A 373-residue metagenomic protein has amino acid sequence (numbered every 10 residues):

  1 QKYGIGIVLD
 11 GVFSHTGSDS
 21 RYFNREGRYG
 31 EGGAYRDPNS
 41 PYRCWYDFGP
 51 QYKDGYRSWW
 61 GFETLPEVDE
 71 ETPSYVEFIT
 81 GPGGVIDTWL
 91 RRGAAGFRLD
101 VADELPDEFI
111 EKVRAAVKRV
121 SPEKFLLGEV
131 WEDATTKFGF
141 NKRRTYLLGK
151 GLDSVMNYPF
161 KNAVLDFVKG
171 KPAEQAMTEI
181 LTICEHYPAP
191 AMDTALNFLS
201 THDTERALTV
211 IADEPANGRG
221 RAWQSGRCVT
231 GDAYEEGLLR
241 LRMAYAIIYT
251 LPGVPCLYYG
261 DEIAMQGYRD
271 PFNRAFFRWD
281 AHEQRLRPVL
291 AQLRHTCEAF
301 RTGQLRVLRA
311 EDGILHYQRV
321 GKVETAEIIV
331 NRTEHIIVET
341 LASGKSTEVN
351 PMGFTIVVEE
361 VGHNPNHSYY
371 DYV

Functional and structural regions predicted by a protein language model:
Q1-R92, V113, R119, T136: Substrate-binding/active-site clefts of carbohydrate-active enzymes
Y3, S14-H15, S20, N24-G30 (+6 more regions): Active-site-proximal helices and loops of the catalytic beta/alpha 8
V8-L9, R98, L127, Y259-G260 (+1 more regions): Generic enzyme active-site microenvironment
Y35-Q51, R143, A216-Y234: Charged, glycine/proline-rich intrinsically disordered loops and linkers
Y56-T72, R91-A94, A207-V210, N217-D232: Short glycine/proline-rich turn/loop motifs
E132, A163-D166, G170-K171, Q175-V338 (+2 more regions): Loop/helix patches that line or flank the sugar-binding groove of alpha-linked glycan CAZymes
S346-V373: C-terminal beta-strand-rich structural cap/linker in extracellular carbohydrate-active enzymes
